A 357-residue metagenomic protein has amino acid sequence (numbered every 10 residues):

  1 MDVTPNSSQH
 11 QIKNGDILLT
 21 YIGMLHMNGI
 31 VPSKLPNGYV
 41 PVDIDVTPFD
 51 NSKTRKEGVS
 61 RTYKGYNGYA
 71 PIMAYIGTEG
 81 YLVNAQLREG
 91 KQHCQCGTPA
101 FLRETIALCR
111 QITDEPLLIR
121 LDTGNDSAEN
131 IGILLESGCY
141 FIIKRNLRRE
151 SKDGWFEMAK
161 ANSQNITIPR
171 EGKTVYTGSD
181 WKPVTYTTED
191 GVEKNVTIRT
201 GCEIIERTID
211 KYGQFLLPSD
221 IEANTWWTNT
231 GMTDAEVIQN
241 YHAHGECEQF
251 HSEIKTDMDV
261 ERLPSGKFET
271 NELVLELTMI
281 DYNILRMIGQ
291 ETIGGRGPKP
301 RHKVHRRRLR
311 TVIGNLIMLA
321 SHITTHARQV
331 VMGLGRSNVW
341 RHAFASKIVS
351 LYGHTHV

Functional and structural regions predicted by a protein language model:
M1-P5, T20, G38-P48, G80 (+6 more regions): Short, conserved catalytic/metal-binding motifs centered on acidic residues
D2-A74: Active-site-proximal, Lys/Arg-enriched surface segment that forms a nucleic-acid-binding/basic interface patch
N51-G58, V83-L87, A128-L134, K152-M158: Short acidic, glycine/serine/threonine-rich loops at helix termini
T62-I112: Electropositive, glycine- and tryptophan-enriched low-complexity nucleic-acid-binding patches
C94-E150: Domain-level cores of phosphate- or acyl-group-handling catalytic modules
Y140-T256, S346-V357: An anionic, glycine-rich sequence signature occurring as long contiguous blocks
V237-I238, A243-R296: C-terminal catalytic subdomain
L285-V357: A short, flexible helix-boundary coil/loop motif
